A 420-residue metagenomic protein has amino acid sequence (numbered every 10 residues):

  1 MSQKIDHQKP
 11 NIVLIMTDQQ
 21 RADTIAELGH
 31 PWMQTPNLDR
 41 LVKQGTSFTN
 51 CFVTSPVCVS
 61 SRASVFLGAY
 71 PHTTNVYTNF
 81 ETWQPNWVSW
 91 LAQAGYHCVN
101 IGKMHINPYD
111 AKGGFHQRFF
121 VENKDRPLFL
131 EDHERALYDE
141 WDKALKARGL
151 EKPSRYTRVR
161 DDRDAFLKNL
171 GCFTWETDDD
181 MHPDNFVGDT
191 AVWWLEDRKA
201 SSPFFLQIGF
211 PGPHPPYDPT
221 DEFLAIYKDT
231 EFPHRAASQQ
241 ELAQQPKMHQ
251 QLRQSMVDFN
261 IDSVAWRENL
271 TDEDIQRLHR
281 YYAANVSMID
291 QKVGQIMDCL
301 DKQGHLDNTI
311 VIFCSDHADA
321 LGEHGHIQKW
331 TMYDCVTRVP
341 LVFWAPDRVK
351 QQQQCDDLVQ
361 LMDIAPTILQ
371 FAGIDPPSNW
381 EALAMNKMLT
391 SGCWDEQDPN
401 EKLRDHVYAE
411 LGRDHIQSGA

Functional and structural regions predicted by a protein language model:
M1-A420: Formylglycine-dependent sulfatase
